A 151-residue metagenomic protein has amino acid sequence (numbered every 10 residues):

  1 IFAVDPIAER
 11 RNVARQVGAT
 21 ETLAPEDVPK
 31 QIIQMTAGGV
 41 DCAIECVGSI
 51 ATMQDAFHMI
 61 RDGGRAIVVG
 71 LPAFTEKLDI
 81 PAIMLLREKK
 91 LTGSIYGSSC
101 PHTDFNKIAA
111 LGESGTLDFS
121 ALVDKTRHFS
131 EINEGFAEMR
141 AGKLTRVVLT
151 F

Functional and structural regions predicted by a protein language model:
I1-D55: Adenosine-nucleotide cofactor-binding segment
I1-F2, E21, D41-C42, G64-I67 (+2 more regions): Structural motif
A8, Q54-H58, H102-F151: C-terminal hydrophobic helical "lid"/dimerization subdomain of Rossmann-like NAD(P)H-dependent oxidoreductases
T22, L91-G93, L122, T126: Conserved beta-strand scaffold positions in the cores of enzyme catalytic domains, especially in NTP/NDP-utilizing
P25, I80-A82, F119, F129: Structural motif detector for alpha-helix initiation sites
V28, S49-T52, K77-L78, H128-I132: Amphipathic coiled-coil/heptad-repeat helices and related helical stalk/stem segments that mediate oligomerization
A37, G48, R61-D62, L86 (+2 more regions): Short conserved AdoMet
I50-T116, F151: Glycine-rich phosphate-binding loop and adjacent beta-alpha segment of Rossmann(oid) nucleotide-cofactor-binding
